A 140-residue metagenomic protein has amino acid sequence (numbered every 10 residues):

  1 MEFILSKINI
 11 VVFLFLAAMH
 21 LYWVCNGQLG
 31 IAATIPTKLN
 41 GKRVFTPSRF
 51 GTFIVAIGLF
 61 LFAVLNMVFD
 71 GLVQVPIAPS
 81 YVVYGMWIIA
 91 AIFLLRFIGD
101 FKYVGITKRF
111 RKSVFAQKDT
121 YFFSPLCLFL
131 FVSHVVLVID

Functional and structural regions predicted by a protein language model:
S6-Y22: N-terminal signal-anchor transmembrane alpha helix
V11, L39-V68, A91, F97 (+1 more regions): Core segments of alpha-helical transmembrane spans in multipass integral membrane proteins
M19-G58, L72-V73, T107-A116: Interfacial loop at the N-terminal end of multi-pass membrane proteins
F69, H134-D140: Juxtamembrane boundary at the C-terminal end of a transmembrane helix
I77-R96: Short alpha-helical packing/oligomerization segments
V82-W87, S113-L130: Individual transmembrane alpha-helices with interfacial aromatic-anchor signatures
R96-F110: Transmembrane alpha-helical segments of integral membrane proteins
